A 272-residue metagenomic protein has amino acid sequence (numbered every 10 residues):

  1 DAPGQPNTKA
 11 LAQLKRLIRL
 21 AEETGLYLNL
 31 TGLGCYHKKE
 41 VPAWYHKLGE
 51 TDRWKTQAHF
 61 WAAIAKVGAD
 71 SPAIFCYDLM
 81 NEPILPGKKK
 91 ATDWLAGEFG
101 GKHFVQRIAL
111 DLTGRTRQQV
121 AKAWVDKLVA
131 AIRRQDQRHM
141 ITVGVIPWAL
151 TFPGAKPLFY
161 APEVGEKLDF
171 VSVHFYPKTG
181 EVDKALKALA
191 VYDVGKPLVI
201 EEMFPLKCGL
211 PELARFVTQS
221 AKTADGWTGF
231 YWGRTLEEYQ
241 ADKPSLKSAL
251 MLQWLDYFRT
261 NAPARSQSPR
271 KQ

Functional and structural regions predicted by a protein language model:
D1-F170, T179-G180, M203, K207-P211 (+3 more regions): Active-site mouth of glycoside hydrolases
L20-E23, L189, F258: Low-complexity, intrinsically disordered/propeptide-like segments
H59, K102-H103, K187, V191 (+1 more regions): Charged/polar, solvent-exposed surface patches and flexible loops
V164-G165, A190-V194: Short, conserved loop/helix-junction motifs that constitute active-site signature segments in enzyme catalytic cores
V173-K178, V182, K196-K271: Substrate-binding cleft of secreted/luminal carbohydrate-active enzymes
